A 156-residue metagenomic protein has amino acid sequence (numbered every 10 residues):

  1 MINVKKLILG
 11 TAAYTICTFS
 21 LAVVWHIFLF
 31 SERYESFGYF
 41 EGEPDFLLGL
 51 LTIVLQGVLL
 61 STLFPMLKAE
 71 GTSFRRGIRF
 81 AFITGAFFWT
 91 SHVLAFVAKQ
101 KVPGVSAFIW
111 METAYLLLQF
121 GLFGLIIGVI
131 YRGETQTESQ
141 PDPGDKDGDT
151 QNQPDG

Functional and structural regions predicted by a protein language model:
M1-G156: Juxtamembrane/disordered regions of integral membrane proteins
